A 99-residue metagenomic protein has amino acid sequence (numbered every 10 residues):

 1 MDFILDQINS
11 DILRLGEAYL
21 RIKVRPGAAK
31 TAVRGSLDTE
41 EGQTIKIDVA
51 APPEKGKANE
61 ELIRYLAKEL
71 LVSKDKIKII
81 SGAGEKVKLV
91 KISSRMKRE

Functional and structural regions predicted by a protein language model:
M1-K55, E60-I63, K74, K78-I80 (+1 more regions): Contiguous, often N-terminal, cationic amphipathic patches that form binding interfaces
